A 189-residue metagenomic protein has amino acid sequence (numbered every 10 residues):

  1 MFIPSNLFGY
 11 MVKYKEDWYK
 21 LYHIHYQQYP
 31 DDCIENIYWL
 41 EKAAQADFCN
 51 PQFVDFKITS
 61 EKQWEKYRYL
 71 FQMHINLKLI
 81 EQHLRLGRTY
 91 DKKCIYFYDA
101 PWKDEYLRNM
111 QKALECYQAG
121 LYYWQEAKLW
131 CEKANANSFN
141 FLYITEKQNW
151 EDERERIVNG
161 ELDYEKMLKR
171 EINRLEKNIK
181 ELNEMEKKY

Functional and structural regions predicted by a protein language model:
M1-I3: Bacterial N-terminal signal peptides
S5-M73, E176, K180-Y189: Immediate post-signal-peptide N-terminus of mature secreted/exported proteins
D17-H25, I80, G87, C94 (+1 more regions): Conserved small-residue packing positions in alpha-helical repeats and bundles
Q27-D31, K57-Y67, Y90-A119, L129-N159: Short coil/linker segments at helix-helix boundaries
I37, A43-A44, M73-H74, I80 (+6 more regions): Small-residue hotspots
F71-E81, R85, K92, W150-E153 (+2 more regions): "A position-specific structural signal for the A-helix of alpha-solenoid helical repeats
H83-L86, C116-C131, G160-L168: Amphipathic alpha-helical coiled-coil segments
T145-Y189: Terminal, low-structured helical/coil segments at or just beyond the last alpha-helical repeat
